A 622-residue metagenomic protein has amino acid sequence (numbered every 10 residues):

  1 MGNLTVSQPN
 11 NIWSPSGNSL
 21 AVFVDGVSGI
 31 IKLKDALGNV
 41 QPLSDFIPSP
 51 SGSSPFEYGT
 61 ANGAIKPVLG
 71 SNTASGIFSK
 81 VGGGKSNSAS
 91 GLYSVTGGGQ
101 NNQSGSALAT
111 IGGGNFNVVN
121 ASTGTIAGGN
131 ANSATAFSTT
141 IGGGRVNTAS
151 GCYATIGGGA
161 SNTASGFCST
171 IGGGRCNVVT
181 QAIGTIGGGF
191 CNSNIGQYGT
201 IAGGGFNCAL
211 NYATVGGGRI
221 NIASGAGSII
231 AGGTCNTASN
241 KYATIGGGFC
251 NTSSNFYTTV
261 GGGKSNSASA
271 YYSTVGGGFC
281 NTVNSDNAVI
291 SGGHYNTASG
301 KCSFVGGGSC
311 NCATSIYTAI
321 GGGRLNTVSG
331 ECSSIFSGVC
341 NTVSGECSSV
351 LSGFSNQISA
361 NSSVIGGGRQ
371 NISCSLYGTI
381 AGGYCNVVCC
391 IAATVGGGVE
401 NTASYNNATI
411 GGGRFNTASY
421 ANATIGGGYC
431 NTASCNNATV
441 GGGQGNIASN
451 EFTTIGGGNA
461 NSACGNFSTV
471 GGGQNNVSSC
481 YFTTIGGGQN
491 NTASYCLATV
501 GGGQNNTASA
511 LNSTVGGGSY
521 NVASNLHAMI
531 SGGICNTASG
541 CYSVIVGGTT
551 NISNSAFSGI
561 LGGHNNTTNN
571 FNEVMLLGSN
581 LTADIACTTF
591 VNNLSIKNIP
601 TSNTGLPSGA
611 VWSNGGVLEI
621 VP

Functional and structural regions predicted by a protein language model:
M1, V24-I47, V118, V387 (+2 more regions): Short, surface-exposed terminal/edge motifs of secreted or surface/virion proteins that either
M1-V22, S28, S44, G559-G563 (+1 more regions): Extracellular/surface-exposed low-complexity repeats and stalk/linker segments enriched in Gly/Pro and small polar
V6, I12, N39, D45-I47 (+4 more regions): Compositionally biased, intrinsically disordered/low-complexity regions enriched for serine, proline and threonine
P9, K34-A36, D45-F46, F571 (+3 more regions): Surface loops and adjacent helix of pleckstrin homology
F23, S49, T60, A610-V611: Non-collagenous extracellular segments in proteins that contain
I47-G605: Periodic small-residue-enriched repeat registers in elongated scaffold domains
L576, G609-W612: Solvent-exposed aromatic/hydrophobic patches embedded in short alpha-helical segments
